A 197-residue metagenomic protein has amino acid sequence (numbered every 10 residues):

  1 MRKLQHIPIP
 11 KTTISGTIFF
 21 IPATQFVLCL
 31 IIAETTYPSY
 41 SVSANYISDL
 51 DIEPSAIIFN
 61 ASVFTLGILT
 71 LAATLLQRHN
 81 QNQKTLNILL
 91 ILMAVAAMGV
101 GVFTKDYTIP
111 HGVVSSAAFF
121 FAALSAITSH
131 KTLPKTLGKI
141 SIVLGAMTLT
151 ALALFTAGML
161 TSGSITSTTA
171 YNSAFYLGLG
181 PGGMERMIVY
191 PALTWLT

Functional and structural regions predicted by a protein language model:
M1-T12: Short, Lys/Arg-rich, polar N-terminal cytosolic tail immediately upstream of the first transmembrane signal-anchor
R2, S62-A72, F120-S129, M187-T197: Hydrophobic cores of alpha-helical transmembrane segments in multi-pass inner/ER membrane proteins, independent
P10-T35: N-terminal signal-anchor transmembrane alpha helix
F19, Q81-L90, L137-L144: Membrane-interfacial loop-to-transmembrane alpha-helix junctions, especially the N-terminal start
S41-S55, Y171-L177: Perimembrane loop-to-helix junctions flanking transmembrane segments
D49-I68: Interfacial helix-start motif at the membrane-water boundary
V95-G138: Membrane-proximal helix-loop-helix units in multi-pass membrane proteins
K135-T197: Terminal transmembrane helical module of multi-pass membrane proteins
